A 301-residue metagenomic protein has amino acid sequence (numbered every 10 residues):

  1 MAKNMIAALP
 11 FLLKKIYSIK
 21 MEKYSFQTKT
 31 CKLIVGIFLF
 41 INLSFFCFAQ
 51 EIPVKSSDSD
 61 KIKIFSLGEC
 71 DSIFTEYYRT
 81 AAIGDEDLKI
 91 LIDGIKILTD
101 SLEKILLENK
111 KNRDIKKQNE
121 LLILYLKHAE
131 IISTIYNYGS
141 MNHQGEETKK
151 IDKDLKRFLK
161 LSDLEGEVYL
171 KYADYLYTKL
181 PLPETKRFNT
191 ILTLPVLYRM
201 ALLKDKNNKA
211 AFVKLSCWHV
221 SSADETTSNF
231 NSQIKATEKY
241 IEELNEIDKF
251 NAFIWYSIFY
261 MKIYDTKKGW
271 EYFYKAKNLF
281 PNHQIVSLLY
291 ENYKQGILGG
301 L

Functional and structural regions predicted by a protein language model:
C47-K127: N-terminal leader/linker segments that initiate helical-solenoid repeat arrays
A81-A82, A129, S133-M141, A173 (+5 more regions): Short coil/turn linking the two alpha-helices of tandem helical-hairpin repeats
N112, E165, N208, K249-N251 (+1 more regions): Residue-level recognition of tetratricopeptide repeat
L161, K204, E243-I247, L279: Structural marker of alpha-solenoid helical repeat scaffolds
K262-Y264, W270-L301: Terminal, low-structured helical/coil segments at or just beyond the last alpha-helical repeat
